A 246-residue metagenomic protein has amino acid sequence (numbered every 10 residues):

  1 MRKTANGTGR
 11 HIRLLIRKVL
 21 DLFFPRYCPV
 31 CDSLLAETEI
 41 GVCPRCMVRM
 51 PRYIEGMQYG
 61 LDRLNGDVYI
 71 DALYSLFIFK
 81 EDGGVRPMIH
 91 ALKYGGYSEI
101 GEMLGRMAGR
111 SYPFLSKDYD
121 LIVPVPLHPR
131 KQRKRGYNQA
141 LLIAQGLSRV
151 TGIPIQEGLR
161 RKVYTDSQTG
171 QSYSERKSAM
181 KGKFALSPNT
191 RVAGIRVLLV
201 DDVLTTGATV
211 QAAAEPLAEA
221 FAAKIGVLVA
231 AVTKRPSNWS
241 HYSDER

Functional and structural regions predicted by a protein language model:
M1-D201, T205-R246: Glycine-rich phosphate/pyrophosphate-handling loop used in enzymes and phosphotransfer proteins
